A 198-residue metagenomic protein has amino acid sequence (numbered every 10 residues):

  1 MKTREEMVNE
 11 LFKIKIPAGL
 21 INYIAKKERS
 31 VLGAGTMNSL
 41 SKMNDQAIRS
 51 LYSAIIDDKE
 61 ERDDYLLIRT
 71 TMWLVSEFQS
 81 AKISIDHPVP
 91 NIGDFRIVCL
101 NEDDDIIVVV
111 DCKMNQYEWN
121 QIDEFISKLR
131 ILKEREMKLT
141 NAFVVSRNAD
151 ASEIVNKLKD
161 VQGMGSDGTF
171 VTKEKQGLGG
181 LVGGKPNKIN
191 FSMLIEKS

Functional and structural regions predicted by a protein language model:
M1-S198: Intrinsically disordered, low-complexity Ser/Thr/Pro/Gly-rich regulatory segments
